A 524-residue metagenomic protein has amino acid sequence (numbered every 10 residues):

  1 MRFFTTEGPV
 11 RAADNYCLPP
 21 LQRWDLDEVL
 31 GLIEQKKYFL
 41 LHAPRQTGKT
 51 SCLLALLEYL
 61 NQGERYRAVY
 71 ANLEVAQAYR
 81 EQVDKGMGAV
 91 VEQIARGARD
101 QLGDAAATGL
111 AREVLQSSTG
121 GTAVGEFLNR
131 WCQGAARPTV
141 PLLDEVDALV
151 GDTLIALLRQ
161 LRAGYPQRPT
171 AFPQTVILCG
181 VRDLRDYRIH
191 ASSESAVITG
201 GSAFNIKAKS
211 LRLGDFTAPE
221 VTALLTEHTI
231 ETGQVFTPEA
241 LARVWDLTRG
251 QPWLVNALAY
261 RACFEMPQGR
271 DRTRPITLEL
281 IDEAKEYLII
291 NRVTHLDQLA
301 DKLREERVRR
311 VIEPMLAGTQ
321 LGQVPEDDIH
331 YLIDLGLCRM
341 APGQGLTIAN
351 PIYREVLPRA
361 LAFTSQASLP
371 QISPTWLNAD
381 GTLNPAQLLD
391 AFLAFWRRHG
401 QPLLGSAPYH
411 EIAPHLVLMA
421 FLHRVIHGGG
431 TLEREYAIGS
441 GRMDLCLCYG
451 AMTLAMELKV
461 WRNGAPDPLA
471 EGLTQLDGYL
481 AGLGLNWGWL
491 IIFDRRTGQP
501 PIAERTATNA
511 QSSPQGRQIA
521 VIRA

Functional and structural regions predicted by a protein language model:
M1-T47, S51-L60, E126-W131, A386 (+3 more regions): Walker A/P-loop-proximal flanking segment of P-loop NTPase domains
T6, A68-V69, R80-A105: Conserved NTP-binding/hydrolysis module of P-loop NTPases
P9-V10, T153-E239, V244-L247, E265-I289: The catalytic "switch" region of P-loop NTPases
R23, P219-T222, T226-L335, A341-P342 (+2 more regions): Winged-helix-like regulatory helical subdomains adjacent to P-loop NTPase cores
Q62-Y79: Conserved catalytic segments around the Walker B and adjacent sensor/switch elements of P-loop NTPase domains
R96-A156, R162-T175: Mid-core helix/loop region of P-loop NTP-binding domains shared across ATPases and GTPases
R424-A451: Active-site metal-binding core of divalent-cation-utilizing nuclease and nuclease-like domains
L469-L473, D477-T508: Nucleic-acid nuclease catalytic cores
